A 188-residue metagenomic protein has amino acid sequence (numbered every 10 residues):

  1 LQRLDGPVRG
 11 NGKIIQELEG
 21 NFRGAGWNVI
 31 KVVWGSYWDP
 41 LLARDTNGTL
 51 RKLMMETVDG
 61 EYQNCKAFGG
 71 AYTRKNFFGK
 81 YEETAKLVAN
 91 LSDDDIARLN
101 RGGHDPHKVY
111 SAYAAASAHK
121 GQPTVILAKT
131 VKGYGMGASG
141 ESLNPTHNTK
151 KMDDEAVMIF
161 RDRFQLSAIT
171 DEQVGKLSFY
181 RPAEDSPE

Functional and structural regions predicted by a protein language model:
Q2-E188: Conserved acidic/glycine
